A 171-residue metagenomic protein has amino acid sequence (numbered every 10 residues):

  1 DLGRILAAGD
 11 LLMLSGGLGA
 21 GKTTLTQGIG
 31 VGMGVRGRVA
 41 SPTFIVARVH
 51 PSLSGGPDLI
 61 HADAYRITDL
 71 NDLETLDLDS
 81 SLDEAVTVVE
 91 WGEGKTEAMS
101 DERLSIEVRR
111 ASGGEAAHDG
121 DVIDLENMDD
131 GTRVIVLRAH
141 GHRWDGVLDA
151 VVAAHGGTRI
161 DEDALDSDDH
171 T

Functional and structural regions predicted by a protein language model:
D1-I5: Pre-Walker A adenine-sensing motif
L11-M13: Short hydrophobic/aromatic beta-strand immediately N-terminal to the Walker A/P-loop
S15-G17: P-loop (Walker A) phosphate-binding loop of NTP-binding proteins
K22: Conserved lysine of the Walker
V39-T43, V49-E93: Conserved nucleotide-sensing/catalytic segment adjacent to the nucleotide-binding pocket in NTP-handling enzymes
D79-T171: Short phosphate-coordinating micro-motif centered on Lys-Gly-acidic
